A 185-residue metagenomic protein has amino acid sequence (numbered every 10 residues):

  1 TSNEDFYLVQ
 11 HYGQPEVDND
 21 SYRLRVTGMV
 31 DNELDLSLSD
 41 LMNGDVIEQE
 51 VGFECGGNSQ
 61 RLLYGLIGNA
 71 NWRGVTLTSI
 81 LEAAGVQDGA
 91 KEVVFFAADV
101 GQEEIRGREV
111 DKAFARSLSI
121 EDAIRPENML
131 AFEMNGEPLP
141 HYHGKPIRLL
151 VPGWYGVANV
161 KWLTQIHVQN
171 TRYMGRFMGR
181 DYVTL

Functional and structural regions predicted by a protein language model:
T1-L185: Structured, non-membrane catalytic/scaffold regions adjacent to prosthetic-group chemistry
